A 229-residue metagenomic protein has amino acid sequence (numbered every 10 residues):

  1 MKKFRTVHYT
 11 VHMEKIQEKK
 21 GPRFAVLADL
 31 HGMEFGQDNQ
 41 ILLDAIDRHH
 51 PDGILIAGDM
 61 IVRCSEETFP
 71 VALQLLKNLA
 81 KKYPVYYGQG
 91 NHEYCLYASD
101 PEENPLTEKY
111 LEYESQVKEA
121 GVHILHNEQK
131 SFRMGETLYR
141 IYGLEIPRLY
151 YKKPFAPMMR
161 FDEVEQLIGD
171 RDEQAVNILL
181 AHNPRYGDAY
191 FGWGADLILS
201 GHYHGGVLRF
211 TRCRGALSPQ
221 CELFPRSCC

Functional and structural regions predicted by a protein language model:
M1-E34: Acidic, histidine-bearing metal-coordination/catalytic regions of metal-dependent phosphoesterases
V7-E14, E128-G135, C229: Short acidic-hydrophobic surface loop/beta-edge motif
F24-Q40, M60-P70, C95-E108, Y150-M158 (+1 more regions): Acidic/histidine-rich helix-loop elements that form or flank divalent-metal/phosphate-binding sites at the catalytic
D29, G58-D59, G90, H182 (+1 more regions): Active-site glycine-centered loops adjacent to acidic/histidine catalytic or metal-binding residues that shape
D38-R133: Core catalytic region of metal-dependent phosphoesterases/phosphodiesterases, especially metallo-beta-lactamase-like
D52-G53, Y86, V122-H123, Y139 (+2 more regions): Short, Asp-centered acidic motifs that coordinate Mg2+ and/or phosphate in catalytic or ligand-binding sites
Y97-V122, Q129, M134-N177, G187: Binuclear metal-dependent hydrolase catalytic cores centered on His/Asp/Glu-rich metal-binding motifs
I178, N183-C229: Conserved beta-sheet core of the metallophosphoesterase superfamily
